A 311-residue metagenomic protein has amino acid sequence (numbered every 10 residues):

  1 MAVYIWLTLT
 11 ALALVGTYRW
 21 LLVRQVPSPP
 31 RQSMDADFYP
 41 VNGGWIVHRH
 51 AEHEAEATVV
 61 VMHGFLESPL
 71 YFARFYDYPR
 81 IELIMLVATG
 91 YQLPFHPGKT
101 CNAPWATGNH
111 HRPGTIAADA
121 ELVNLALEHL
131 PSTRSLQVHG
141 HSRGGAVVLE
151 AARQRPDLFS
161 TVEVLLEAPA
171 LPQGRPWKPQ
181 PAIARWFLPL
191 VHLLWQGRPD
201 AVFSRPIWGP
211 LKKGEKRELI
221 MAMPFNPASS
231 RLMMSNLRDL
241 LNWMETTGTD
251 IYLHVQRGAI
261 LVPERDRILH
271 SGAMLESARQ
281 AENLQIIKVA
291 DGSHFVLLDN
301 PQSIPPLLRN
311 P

Functional and structural regions predicted by a protein language model:
H50-P104: Conserved HGGG/HGGXW glycine-rich cap/lid loop of the alpha/beta-hydrolase fold
G90-S135: Active-site loop/oxyanion-hole signature of alpha/beta-hydrolase fold enzymes
V138-G140, E167: Short beta-strand immediately N-terminal to the catalytic nucleophile in serine-hydrolase-like folds
G140-G144, V148: Gly/Ala-rich beta-loop-alpha elbow adjacent to hydrolase catalytic centers
R153, E163-H192: Flexible "cap/lid" loop of the alpha/beta hydrolase fold
W195-L253: Conserved alpha/beta-hydrolase catalytic His-Asp/Glu region
R257-G292: Conserved loop-alpha-helix segment in the C-terminal half of the alpha/beta-hydrolase fold that carries the catalytic
V289-Q302: Catalytic histidine-centered segment of alpha/beta-hydrolase-like enzymes
